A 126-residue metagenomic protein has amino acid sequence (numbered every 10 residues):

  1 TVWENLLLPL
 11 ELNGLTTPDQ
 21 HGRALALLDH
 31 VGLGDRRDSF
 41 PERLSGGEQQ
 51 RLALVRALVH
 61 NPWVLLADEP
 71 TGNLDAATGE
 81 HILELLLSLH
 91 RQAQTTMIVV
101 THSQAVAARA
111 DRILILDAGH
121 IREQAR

Functional and structural regions predicted by a protein language model:
T1-L8: Short coil-to-helix segment of the ABC ATPase nucleotide-binding domain corresponding to the Q-loop/switch region
D19-V31: ABC nucleotide-binding domain "signature" region
F40-L44, E48-Q50: Conserved ABC ATPase signature
L54: Hydrophobic anchor residue at the start of the ABC signature
N61: Conserved catalytic motifs of ABC-family nucleotide-binding domains
L65-D68: Catalytic Walker B motif of ABC-type/P-loop ATPase nucleotide-binding domains
A76-T78: Helix N-cap at the start of a conserved alpha-helix in ABC-type nucleotide-binding domains
